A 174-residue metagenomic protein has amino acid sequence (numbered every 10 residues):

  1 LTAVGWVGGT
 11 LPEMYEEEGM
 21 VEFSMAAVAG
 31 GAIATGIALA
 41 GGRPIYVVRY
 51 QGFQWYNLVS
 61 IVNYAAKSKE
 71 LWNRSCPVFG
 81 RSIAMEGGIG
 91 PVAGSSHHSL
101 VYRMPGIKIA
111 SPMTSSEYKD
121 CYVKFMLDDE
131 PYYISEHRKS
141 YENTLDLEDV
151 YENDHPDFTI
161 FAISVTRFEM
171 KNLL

Functional and structural regions predicted by a protein language model:
L1-L145, Y151-H155: Thiamine diphosphate
S164-L174: Glycine-rich phosphate/diphosphate-binding loop of Rossmann-like nucleotide-binding domains
